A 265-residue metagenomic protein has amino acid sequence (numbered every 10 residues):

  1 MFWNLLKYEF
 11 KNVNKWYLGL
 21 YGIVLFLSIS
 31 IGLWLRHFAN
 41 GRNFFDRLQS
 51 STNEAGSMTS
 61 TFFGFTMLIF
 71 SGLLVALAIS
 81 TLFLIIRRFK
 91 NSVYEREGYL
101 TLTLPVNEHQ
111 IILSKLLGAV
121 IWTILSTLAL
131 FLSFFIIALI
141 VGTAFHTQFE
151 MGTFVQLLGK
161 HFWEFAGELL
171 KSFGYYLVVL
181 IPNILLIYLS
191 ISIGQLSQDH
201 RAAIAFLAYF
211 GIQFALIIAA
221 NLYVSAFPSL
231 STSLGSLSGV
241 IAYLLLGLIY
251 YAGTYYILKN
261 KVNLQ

Functional and structural regions predicted by a protein language model:
M1-G98, E108-Q265: Hydrophobic alpha-helical transmembrane segments of membrane proteins
